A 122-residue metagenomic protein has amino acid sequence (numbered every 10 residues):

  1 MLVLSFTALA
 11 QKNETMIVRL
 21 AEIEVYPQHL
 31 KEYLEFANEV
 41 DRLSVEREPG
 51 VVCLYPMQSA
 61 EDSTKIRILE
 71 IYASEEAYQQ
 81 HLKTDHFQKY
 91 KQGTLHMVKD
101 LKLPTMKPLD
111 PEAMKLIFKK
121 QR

Functional and structural regions predicted by a protein language model:
M1-N13: Bacterial Sec-dependent N-terminal signal peptides
L4, Y26, I117-K119: N-terminal non-cleavable signal-anchor helices
Q11-I17, Y55-D62, K91-R122: Glycine-rich beta-strand-turn "strand-cap" elements at beta-sheet edges
M16-E24, C53-L82, K120: Short, well-ordered beta-strand segments in beta-rich or mixed alpha/beta enzyme and ligand-binding folds
I17-R47: N-terminal targeting signals for Sec/Tat export/insertion, comprising classic cleavable signal peptides
Q28, E39, E61-S63, A73 (+3 more regions): Short alpha-helical
L43-C53, I71-M106: An amphipathic, aromatic/His-enriched active-site/gating alpha helix that lines ligand/cofactor pockets
